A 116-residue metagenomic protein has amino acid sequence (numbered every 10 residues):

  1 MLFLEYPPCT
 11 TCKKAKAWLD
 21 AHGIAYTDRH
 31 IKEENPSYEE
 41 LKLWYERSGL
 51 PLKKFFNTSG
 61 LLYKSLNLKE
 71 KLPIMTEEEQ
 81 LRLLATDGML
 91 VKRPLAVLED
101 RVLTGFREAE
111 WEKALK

Functional and structural regions predicted by a protein language model:
M1-H22, Y26-I31: Local sequence-structure signature of Cys/Sec-based thiol-disulfide redox active-site neighborhoods
E33-K116: Thiol/selenol-based redox catalytic cores and closely related redox-interacting motifs
